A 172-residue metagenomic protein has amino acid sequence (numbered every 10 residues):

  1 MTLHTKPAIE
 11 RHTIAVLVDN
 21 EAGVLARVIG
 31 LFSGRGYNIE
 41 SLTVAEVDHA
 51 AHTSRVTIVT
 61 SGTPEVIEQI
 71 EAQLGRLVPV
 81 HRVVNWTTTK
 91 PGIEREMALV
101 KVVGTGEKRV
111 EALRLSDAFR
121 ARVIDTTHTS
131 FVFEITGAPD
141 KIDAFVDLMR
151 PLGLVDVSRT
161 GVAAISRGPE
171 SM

Functional and structural regions predicted by a protein language model:
M1-S54, V59-M172: Long, contiguous binding/interaction regions
